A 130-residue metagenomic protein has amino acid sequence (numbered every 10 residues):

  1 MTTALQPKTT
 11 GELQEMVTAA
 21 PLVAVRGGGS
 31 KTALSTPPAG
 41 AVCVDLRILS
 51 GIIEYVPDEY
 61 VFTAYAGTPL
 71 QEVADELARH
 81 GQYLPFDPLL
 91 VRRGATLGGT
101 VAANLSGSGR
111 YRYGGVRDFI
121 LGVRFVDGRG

Functional and structural regions predicted by a protein language model:
M1-A24, L46-R92, V101, L105-G130: N-terminal glycine-rich flavin-associated loop
V25-K31: Glycine-rich beta-strand-to-loop/alpha-helix junction loops that act as flexible
K31-T32, Q71: Flexible, glycine-rich phosphate/dinucleotide-binding loops and adjacent beta-alpha linkers at cofactor/substrate
T32, R93-G94: Short secondary-structure capping/turn micro-motifs that flank functional sites
T32-P38: Short glycine-biased active-site loop of nucleotidyltransferases that positions the nucleotide triphosphate and helps
A39-D45: Short, well-ordered secondary-structure micro-motifs within conserved domains or adaptor modules
G98: ATP-binding N-lobe of GHMP and related small-molecule kinases
